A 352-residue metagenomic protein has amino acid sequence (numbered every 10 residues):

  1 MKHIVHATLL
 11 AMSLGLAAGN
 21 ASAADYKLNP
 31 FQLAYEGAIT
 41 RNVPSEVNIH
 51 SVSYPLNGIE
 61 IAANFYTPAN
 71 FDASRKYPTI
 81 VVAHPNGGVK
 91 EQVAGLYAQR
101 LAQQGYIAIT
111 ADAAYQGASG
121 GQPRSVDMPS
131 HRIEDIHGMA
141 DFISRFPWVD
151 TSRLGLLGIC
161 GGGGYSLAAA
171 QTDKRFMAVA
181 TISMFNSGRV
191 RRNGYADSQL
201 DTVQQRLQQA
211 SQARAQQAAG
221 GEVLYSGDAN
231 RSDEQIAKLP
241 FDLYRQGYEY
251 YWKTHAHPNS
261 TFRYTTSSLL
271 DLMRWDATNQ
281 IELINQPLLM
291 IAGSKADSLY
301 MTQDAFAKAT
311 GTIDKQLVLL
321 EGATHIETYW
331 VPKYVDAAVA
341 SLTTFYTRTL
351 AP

Functional and structural regions predicted by a protein language model:
L28-R75: N-terminal cap/lid segment of alpha/beta-hydrolase-fold proteins
S74-P85: Short beta-strand element of the alpha/beta-hydrolase
G87-Q99, A113, T302: The serine-hydrolase catalytic nucleophile loop
R100-G120: Conserved alpha/beta-hydrolase
V126-P147: Alpha/beta-hydrolase active-site loop
L167-Y250: Alpha/beta-hydrolase-fold enzymes
I284, M290-A292: Short beta-strand/loop motif that positions the catalytic acidic residue of the alpha/beta-hydrolase fold
A323-D336: Catalytic histidine-centered segment of alpha/beta-hydrolase-like enzymes
